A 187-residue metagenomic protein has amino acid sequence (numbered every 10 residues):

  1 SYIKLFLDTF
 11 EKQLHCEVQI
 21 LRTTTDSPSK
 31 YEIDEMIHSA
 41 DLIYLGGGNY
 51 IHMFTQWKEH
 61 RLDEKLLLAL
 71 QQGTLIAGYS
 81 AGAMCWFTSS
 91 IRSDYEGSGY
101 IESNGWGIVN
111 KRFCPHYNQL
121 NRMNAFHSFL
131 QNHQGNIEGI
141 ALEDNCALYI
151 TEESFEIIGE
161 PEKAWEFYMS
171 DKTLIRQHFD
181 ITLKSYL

Functional and structural regions predicted by a protein language model:
S1-K12, S90-R92, E96-L187: C-terminal and late-domain segments of enzyme folds
S1-L42, G46, I175, L183-L187: N-terminal beta1-alpha1 cap of cysteine-dependent amidohydrolase-like domains
L7, I33-D34, D63-L67, F126-L130: Short amphipathic alpha-helical segments and helix-helix/interface helices
I20-R22, Y44-L45, A77-Y79, G139-A141: General beta-strand structural signal in soluble alpha/beta enzymes
E35-S39, H60-G73: Catalytic-core regions built around general acid/base machinery
Y44-G47, L70-S89: Catalytic nucleophile loop
Y50-H60: Glycine/threonine-rich flexible loop motifs
Y50-I51, A83-C85, A147-Y149: Short, active-site-adjacent cap segments at secondary-structure transitions
